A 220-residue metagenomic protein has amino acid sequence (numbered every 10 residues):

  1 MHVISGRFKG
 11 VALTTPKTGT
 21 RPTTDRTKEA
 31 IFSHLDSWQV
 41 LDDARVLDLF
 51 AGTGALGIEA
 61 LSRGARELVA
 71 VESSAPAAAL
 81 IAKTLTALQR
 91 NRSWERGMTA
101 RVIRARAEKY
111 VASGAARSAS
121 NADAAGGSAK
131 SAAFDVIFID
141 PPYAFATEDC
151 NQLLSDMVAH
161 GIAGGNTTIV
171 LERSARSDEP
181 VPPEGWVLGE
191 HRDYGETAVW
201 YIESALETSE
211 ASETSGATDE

Functional and structural regions predicted by a protein language model:
M1-E220: Class I S-adenosyl-L-methionine-dependent methyltransferase catalytic core
